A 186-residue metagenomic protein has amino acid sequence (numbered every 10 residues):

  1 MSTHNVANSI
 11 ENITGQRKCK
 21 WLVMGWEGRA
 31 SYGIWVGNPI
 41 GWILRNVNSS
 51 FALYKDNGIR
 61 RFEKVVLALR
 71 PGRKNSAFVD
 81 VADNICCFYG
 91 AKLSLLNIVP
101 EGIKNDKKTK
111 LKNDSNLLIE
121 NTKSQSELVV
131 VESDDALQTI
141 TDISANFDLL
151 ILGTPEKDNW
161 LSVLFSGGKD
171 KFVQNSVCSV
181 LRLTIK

Functional and structural regions predicted by a protein language model:
M1-N8, V131-L137: Charged docking surfaces used in two-component/phosphorelay signaling
N8, G15-K107, N121-E127, Q138 (+2 more regions): Intrinsically disordered or low-complexity boundary/linker segments at protein termini and domain junctions
K112-D134: Active-site rim loops that border cofactor/substrate pockets in soluble metabolic enzymes
